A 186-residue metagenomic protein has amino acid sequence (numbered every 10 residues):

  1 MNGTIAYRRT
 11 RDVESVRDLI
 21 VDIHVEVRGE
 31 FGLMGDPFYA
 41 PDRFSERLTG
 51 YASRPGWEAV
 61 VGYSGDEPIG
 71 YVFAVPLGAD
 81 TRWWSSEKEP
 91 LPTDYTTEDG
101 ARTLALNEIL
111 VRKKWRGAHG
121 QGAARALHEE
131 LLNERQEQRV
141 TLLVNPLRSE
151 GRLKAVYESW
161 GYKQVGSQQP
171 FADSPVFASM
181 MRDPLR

Functional and structural regions predicted by a protein language model:
M1-D18, D22, E26, E30: Conserved N-terminal entry element of GNAT/NAT acetyltransferase domains
D36-A59, S64-G65, F73-P76: Active-site rim helix/loop that mediates acceptor-substrate recognition in acyltransferases
G56-V61, Y71, T103, E108 (+1 more regions): Short hydrophobic/aromatic beta-strand element in the GNAT-like acyltransferase core that lines or flanks the acyl-donor
E67-G70, R152: Glycine-rich acetyl-CoA-binding "A-motif" of GNAT/NAT acetyltransferases
F73-K114, H119: Conserved acyl-donor/pantetheine-binding loop and adjacent beta-alpha core of acyl/acetyltransferases and related
L106, N133-L147: Conserved GNAT acetyl-CoA-binding A-motif
N107-V111, G117-N133, A155, S159: Conserved acetyl-CoA-binding loop-helix of GNAT-fold acetyltransferases
T141-P146, E158, K163-A178: Conserved catalytic-core motifs of GNAT/GCN5-like acyltransferases
